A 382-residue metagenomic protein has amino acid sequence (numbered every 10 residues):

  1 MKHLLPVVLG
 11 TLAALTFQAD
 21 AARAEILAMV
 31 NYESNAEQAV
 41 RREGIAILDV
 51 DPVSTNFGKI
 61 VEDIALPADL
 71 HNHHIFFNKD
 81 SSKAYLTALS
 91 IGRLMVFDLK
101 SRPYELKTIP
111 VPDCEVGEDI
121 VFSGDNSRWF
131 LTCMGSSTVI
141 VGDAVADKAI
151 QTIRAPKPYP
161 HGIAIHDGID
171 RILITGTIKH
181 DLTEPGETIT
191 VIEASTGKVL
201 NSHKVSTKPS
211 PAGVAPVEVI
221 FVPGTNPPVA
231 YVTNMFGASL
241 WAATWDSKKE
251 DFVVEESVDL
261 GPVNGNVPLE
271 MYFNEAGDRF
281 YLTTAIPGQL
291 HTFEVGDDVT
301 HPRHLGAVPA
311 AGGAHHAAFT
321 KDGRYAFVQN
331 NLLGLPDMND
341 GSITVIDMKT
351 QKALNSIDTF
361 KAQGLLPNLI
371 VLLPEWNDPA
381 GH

Functional and structural regions predicted by a protein language model:
M1-L4: Positively charged n-region of N-terminal signal peptides that target proteins for export
P6-T16: Bacterial N-terminal signal peptides
D20-H382: Predominantly soluble domains enriched in secretory-pathway, periplasmic, or organellar proteins
